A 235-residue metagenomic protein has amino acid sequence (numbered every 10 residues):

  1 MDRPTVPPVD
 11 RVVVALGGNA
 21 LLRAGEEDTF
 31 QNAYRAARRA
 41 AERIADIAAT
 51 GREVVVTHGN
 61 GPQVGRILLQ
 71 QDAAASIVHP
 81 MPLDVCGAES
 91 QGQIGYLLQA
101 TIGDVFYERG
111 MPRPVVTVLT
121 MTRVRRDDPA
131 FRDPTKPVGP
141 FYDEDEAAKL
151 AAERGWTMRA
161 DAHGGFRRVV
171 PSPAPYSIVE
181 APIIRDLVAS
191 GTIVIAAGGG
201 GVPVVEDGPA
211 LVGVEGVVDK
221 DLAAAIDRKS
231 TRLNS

Functional and structural regions predicted by a protein language model:
M1-T57, I67-L68, D72, D186-G191: N-terminal glycine-/serine-/threonine-rich phosphate-binding loop
P7, N32-E42, E89, Q93-L97 (+3 more regions): Conserved active-site and cofactor/substrate-binding residues in soluble primary-metabolism enzymes
A15-L22, I178, R185-L222: Catalytic-site beta-strand/loop segments enriched in glycine and acidic/polar residues
G17-N19, E27, N60-P62, L69 (+2 more regions): Short, ordered loop/turn segments at secondary-structure junctions
A24-E27, G65-Q70, D127-D133, E206-G208: Short acidic, glycine/serine/threonine-rich loops at helix termini
G25, A74-V85, V205-V214: Glycine/charged-rich beta-loop-alpha catalytic/anionic-binding loops adjacent to active sites
A73-V194: Ligand-binding beta-strand-loop-alpha-helix segment within the catalytic cores of soluble metabolic enzymes
T231-N234: Conserved small/polar residues in nucleotide/adenosyl-binding loops
